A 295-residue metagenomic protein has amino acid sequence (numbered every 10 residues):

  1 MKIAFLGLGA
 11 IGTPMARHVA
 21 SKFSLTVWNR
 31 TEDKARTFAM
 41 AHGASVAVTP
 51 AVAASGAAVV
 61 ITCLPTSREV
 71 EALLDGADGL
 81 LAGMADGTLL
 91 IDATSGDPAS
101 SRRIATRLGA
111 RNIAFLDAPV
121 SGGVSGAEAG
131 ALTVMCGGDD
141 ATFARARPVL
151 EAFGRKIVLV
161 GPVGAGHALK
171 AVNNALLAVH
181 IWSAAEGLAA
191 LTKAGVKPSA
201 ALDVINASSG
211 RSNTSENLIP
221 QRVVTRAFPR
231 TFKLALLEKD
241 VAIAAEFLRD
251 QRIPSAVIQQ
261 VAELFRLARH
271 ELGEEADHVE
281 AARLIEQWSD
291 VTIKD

Functional and structural regions predicted by a protein language model:
M1-T62, T88: NAD(P)+-binding Rossmann beta1-loop-alpha1 motif at the extreme N-terminus of oxidoreductases
I3, L64, S95-A175: Rossmann-fold dinucleotide-binding core
G7, S199-A207, Q259-E263: Beta-strand segments within the central parallel beta-sheet cores of soluble alpha/beta enzyme folds
P50-I113: Rossmann-fold NAD(P) dinucleotide-binding segment
A129-G130, V134-G137, V158, P162-A194 (+2 more regions): Active-site-proximal catalytic alpha-helix in oxidoreductases
L176, T214-A276, E280: Interdomain hinge/lid region at the active-site interface of Rossmann-like NAD(P)-dependent oxidoreductases
